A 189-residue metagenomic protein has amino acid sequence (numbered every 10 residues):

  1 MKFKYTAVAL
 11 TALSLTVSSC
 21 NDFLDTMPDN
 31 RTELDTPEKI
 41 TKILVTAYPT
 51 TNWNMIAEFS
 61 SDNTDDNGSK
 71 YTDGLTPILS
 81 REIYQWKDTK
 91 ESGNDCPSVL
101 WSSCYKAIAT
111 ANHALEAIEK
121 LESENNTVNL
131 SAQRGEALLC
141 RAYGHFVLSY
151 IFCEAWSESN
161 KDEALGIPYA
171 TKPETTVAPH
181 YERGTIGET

Functional and structural regions predicted by a protein language model:
M1-S18: Sec-dependent bacterial lipoprotein signal peptides
F3, C20-D65: Membrane-proximal, proline-rich intrinsically disordered regions
D29, K120, E154-S157: Perimembrane helix-loop junctions in membrane proteins
L34, W86, Y169: Short clusters of hydrophobic/aromatic residues that line enzyme substrate/ligand-binding pockets
I56-R81: N-terminal, post-signal-peptide region of Sec/Tat-exported proteins
S80-F152, G184: Conserved, well-structured interaction surfaces
I151-E188: Short coil/linker segments at helix-helix boundaries
